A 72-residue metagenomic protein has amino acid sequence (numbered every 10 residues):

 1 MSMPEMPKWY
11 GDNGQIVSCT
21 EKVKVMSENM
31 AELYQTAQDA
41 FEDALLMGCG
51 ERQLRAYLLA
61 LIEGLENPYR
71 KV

Functional and structural regions predicted by a protein language model:
S2-Q38, P68: N-terminal acidic leader/helix
Q38-N67: Short, charge-rich amphipathic interface segments used for partner binding and complex assembly
